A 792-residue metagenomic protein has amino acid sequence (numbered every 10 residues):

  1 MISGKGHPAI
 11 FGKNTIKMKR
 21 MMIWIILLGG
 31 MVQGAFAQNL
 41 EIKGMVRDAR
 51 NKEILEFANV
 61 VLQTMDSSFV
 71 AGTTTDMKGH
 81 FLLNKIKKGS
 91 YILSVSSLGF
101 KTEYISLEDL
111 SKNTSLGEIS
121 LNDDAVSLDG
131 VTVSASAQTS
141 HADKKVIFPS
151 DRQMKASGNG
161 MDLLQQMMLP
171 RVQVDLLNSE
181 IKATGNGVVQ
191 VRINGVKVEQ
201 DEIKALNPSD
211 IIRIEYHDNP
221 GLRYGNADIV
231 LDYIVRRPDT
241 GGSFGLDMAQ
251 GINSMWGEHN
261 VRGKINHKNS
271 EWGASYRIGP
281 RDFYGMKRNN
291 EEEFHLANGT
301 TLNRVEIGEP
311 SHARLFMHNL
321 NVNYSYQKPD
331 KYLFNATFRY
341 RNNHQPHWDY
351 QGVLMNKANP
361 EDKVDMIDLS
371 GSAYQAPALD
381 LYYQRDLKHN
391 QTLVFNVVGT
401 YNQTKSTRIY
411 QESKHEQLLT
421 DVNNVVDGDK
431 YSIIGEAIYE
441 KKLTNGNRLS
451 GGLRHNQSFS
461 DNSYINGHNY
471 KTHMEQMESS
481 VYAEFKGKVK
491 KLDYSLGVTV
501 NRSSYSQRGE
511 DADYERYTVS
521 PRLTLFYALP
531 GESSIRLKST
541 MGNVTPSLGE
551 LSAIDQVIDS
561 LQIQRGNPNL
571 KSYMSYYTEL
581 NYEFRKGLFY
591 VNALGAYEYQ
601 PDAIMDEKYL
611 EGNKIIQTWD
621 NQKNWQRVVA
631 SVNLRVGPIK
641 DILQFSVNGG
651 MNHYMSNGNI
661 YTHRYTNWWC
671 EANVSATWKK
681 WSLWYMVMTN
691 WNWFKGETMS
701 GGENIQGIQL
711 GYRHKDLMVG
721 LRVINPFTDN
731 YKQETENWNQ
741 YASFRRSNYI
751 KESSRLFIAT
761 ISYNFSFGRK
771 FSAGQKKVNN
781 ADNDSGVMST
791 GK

Functional and structural regions predicted by a protein language model:
Q38, V61, K78-H80, K101-E103 (+20 more regions): Membrane-proximal, glycine/serine-rich, low-complexity loop/turn segments characteristic of large bacterial
R50-T64, S140: Short, ordered, surface-exposed loop/turn motifs in non-cytosolic proteins
Q63-S68, S90, S94-S106: A short, solvent-exposed loop/turn motif at the edges and junctions of modular extracellular/periplasmic domains
M65-H80: Short, acidic Ser/Thr/Gly-rich low-complexity loop/linker segments typical of extracellular and cell-surface proteins
A205-L206, G251-N253, H312-R314, L369-Q375 (+9 more regions): Replace "Gram-negative outer membrane beta-barrel proteins" with "bacterial and organellar outer membrane beta-barrel
G285-T301, H347-K363, K405-E416, D461-N469 (+9 more regions): Outer-membrane beta-barrel translocator domains and adjoining extracellular loop/strand segments of Gram-negative
M317-Q345, D368-E510, F589-Y597, Q626-M651 (+1 more regions): Face-selective signature of the C-terminal outer-membrane beta-barrel domain
S432-I434, R565-N567, K571, Y577 (+2 more regions): Outer membrane beta-barrel strand-and-loop segments of large Gram-negative receptors, especially TonB-dependent
